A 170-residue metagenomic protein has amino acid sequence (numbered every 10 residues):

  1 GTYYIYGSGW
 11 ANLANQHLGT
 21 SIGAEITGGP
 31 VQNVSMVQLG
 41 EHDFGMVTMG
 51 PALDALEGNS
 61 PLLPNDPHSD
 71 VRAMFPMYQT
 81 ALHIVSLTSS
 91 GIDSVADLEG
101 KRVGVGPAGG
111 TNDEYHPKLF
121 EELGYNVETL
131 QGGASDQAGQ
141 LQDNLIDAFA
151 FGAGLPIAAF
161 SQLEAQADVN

Functional and structural regions predicted by a protein language model:
G1-D54: N-terminal (or domain-start) structured segment
G1-G23, P76, T80-D143: Bilobed "Venus flytrap"/periplasmic-binding protein-like clamshell domains and structurally analogous long
T20, E41-D43, S69-D70, G100-K101 (+3 more regions): Loop/turn elements at helix/coil->beta-strand transitions in domains of secreted/extracellular proteins
N33-V34, D54-L56, N112-E114, A138-Q140 (+1 more regions): Extracytoplasmic/secreted cell-surface and envelope-processing proteins
G40-F44, P61-D66: Extracytoplasmic "Venus flytrap"/periplasmic binding protein-like
H42, M49-A52, Q79, L87-S90 (+2 more regions): Solvent-exposed coil/turn segments that connect beta secondary-structure elements in extracytoplasmic/periplasmic
M49, S60-P61, S90, Y125-N170: Pocket-lining segment of extracytoplasmic ligand-binding domains
P64-M77: A structural signal for short loop-to-beta-strand junctions that line the ligand-binding cleft of periplasmic/secreted
